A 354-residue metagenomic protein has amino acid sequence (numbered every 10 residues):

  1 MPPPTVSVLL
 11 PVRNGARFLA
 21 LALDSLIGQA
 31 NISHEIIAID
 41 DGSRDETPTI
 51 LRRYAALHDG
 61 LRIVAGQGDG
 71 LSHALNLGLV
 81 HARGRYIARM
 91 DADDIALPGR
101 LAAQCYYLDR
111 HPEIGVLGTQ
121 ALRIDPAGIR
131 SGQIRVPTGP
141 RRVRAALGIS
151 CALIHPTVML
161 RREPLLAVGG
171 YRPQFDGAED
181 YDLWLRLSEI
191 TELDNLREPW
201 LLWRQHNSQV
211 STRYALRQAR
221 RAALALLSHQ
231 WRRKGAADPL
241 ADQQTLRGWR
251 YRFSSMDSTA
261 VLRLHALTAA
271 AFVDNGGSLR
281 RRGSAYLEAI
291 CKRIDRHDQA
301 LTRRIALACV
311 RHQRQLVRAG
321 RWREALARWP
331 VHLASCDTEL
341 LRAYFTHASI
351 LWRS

Functional and structural regions predicted by a protein language model:
M1-S25: N-proximal low-complexity "stem/linker" segments adjacent to membrane-targeting elements
D24-S33: Short, acidic, metal-binding catalytic loop of nucleotide-sugar glycosyltransferases
S25, D40-T49, Q67, D91: A conserved acidic beta->alpha catalytic loop
A65-A82, A103: Glycine-rich, basic loop-to-helix element that forms the pyrophosphate-binding segment of sugar-nucleotide handling
S72, V80, L97, T119 (+2 more regions): Conserved nucleotide-sugar donor-binding catalytic segment
I87: Short aromatic/hydrophobic "clamp" motif used to bind/position activated sugar donors
G99-S131: Conserved donor NDP-sugar-binding/catalytic core segment of glycosyltransferases
Q205-S354: C-terminal subregions of glycosyltransferases and related glycan-biosynthesis enzymes
